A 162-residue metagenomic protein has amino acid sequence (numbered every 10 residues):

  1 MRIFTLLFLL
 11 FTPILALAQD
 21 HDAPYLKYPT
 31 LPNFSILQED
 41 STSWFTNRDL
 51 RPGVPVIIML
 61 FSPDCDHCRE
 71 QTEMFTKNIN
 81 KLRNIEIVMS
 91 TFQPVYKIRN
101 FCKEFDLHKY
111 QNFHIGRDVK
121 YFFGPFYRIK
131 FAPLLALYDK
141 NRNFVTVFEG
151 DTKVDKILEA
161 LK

Functional and structural regions predicted by a protein language model:
M1-A23: Bacterial Sec-dependent N-terminal signal peptides
Q19-R48: N-terminal "domain-start" segment that seeds a small globular fold
T46-R69, F75: Short active-site neighborhood of thiol/selenol oxidoreductases, capturing the structured segment around
V54, F131, L137-K162: Thiol-/selenol-based redox modules, centered on thioredoxin-like and closely related oxidoreductase domains
P63, F92-P94, K120, K140-N141: Solvent-exposed coil/turn segments that connect beta secondary-structure elements in extracytoplasmic/periplasmic
R69-L107, F122-P125: Structural microenvironment flanking redox-active thiols in thiol-disulfide oxidoreductases
F105-A136: Short, internal strand/loop/helix patches that form the active-site neighborhood or redox-interaction surface
